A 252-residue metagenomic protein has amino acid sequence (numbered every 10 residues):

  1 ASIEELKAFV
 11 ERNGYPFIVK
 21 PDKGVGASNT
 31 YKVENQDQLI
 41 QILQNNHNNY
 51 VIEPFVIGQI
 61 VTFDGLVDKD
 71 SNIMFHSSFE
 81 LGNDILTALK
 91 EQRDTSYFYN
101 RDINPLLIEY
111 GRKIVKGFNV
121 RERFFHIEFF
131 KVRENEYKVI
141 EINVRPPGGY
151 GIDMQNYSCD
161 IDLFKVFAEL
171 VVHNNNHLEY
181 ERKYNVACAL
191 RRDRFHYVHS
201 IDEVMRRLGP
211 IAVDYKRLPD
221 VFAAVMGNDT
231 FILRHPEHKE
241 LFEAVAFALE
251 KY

Functional and structural regions predicted by a protein language model:
A1-S2, V33-D37, S200, E237-E240: Alpha-helix N-cap recognition
A1-T30: A conserved helix-loop-beta module that forms one wall/lid of the active-site cleft in ATP-utilizing catalytic domains
P16-V19, S28-T62, T87-T95, R112-G117 (+1 more regions): Conserved ATP-binding module of the ATP-grasp superfamily
S28, V61-F63, F125-I127, I140 (+1 more regions): Change "...and in nucleic-acid phosphodiester-cleaving endonucleases..." to "...and in nucleic-acid processing enzymes
T30-N35, L66-D68, V132, L233-R234: Short beta-strand-to-turn element immediately C-terminal to the catalytic PLP-Schiff-base lysine in fold type I
P54-V120, F124, K131, N143-V171: ATP-dependent carboxylate/phosphate-activation module, predominantly the ATP-grasp catalytic core and closely related
N135-K138: Conserved protein kinase catalytic/activation segment
V166-Y252: Peripheral (often C-terminal) accessory segments that flank ATP-dependent C-N-forming ligase machineries
